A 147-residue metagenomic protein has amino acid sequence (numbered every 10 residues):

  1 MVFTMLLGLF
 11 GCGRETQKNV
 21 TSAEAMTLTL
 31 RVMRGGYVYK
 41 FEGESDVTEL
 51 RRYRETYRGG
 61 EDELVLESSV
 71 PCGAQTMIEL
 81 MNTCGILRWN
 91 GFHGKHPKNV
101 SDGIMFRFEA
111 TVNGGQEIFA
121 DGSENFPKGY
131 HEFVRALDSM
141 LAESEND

Functional and structural regions predicted by a protein language model:
M1-F10: Sec-dependent bacterial lipoprotein signal peptides
M5, L28-L30, E49: N-terminal compositionally biased, intrinsically disordered segments and leader/signal-like regions
C12-G36, C84, R88-D147: Short, well-ordered, aromatic-rich surface patches in folded extracellular/luminal domains
M33-G59: Post-signal-peptide N-terminal segment of Sec-exported extracytoplasmic proteins
K40-S45, E63-P71, G115-N125: Short amphipathic beta-strand/extended segments with alternating polar/hydrophobic composition
R52-W89: A short-motif feature that recognizes glycine-rich, charge-decorated loops that bind or process nucleotide phosphates
